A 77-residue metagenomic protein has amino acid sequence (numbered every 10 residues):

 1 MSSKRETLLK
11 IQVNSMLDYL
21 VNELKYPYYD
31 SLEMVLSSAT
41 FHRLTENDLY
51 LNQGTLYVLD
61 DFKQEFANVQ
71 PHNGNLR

Functional and structural regions predicted by a protein language model:
M1-R77: C-terminal alpha-helical interaction appendages
